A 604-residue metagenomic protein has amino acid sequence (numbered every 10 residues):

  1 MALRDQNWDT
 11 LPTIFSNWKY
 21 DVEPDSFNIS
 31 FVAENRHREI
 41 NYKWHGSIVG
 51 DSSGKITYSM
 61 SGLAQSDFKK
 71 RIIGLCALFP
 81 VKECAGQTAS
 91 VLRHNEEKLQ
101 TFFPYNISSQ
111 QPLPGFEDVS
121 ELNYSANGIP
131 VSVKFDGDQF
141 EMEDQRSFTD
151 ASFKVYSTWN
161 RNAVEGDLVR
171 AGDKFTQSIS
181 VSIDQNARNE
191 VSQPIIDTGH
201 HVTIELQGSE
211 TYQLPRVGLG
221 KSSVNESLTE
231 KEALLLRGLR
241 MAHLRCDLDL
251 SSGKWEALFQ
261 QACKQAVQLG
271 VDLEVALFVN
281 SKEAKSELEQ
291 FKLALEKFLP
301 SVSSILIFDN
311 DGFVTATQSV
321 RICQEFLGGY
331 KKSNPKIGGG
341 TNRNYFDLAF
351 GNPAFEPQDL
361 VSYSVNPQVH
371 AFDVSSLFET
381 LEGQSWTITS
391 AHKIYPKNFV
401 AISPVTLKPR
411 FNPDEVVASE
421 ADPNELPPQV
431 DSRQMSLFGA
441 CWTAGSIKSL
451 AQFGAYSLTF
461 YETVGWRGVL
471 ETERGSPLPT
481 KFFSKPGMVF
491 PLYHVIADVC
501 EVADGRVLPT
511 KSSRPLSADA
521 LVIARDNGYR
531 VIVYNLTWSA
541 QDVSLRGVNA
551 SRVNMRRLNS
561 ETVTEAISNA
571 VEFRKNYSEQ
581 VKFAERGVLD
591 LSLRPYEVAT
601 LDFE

Functional and structural regions predicted by a protein language model:
M1-V32, T88, N95-T101, M241 (+2 more regions): Acidic-aromatic substrate-binding/catalytic surfaces of carbohydrate-active enzymes
Q6-Q65, E143-S152: Extended, loop-rich substrate-binding clefts of extracytoplasmic carbohydrate-active enzymes
E34-R38, L122-H200, S592-P595, T600: Beta-strand-rich recognition/accessory modules
S53-D136, V553-K575: Polysaccharide-binding surfaces and accessory modules of carbohydrate-active proteins
V217-G253, Q265-L269, E274: Catalytic domains of carbohydrate-active enzymes, especially glycoside hydrolases
D311-L437: Noncatalytic carbohydrate-binding groove/subsite architecture in carbohydrate-active enzymes
S403-Y493, P509-D519: Aromatic/acidic polysaccharide-binding cleft in carbohydrate-active enzymes
V533-E604: C-terminal beta-sandwich/jelly-roll accessory domains of carbohydrate-active enzymes
